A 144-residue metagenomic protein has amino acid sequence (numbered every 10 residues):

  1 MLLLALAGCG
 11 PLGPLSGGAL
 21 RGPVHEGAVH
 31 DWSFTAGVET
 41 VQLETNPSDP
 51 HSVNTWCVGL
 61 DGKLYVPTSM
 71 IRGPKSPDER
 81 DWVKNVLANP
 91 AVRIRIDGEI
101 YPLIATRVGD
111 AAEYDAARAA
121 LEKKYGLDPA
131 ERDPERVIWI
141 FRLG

Functional and structural regions predicted by a protein language model:
L4-G8: C-terminal motif of bacterial Sec signal peptides marking the signal peptidase cleavage site
G10-P50: Short, conserved active-site entrance elements at the starts or edges of catalytic domains
V29, P50-S52, I71-G144: Short, structured beta-strand-loop surface elements
G37-P74, Y101-A105: Short beta-strand segments
